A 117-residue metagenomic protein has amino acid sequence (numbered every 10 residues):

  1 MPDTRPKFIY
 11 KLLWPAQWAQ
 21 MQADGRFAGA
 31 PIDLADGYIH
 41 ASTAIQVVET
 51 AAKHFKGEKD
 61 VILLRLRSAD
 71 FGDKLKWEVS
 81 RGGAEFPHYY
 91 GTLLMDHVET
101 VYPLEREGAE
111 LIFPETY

Functional and structural regions predicted by a protein language model:
P2-Y117: Conserved, structured core segments of small domains
